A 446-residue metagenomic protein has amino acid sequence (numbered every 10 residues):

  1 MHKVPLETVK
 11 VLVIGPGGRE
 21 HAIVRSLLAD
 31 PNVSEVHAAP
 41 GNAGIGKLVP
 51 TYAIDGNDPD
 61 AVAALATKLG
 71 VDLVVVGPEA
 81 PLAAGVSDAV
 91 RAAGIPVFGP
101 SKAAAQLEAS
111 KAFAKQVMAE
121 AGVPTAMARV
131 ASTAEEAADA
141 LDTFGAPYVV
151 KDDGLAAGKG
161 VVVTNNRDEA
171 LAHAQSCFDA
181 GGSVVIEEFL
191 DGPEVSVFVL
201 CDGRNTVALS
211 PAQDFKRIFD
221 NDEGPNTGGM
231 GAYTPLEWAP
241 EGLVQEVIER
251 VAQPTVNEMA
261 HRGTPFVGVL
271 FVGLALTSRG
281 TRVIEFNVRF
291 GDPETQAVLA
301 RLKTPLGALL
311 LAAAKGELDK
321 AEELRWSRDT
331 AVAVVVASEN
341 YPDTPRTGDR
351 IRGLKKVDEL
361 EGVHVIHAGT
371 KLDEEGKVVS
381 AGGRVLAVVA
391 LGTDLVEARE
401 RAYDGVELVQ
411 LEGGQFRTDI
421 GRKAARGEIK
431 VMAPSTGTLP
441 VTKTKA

Functional and structural regions predicted by a protein language model:
M1-A103: ATP-binding N-terminal substructure of ATP-dependent carboxylate-amine bond-forming enzymes
T51-N57, R129-T133, V162-T164: Short acidic-hydrophobic, aromatic-tinged amphipathic segments that line or gate anion-handling sites
D58, T370-E375, V379-P440, K445-A446: Generic C-terminus detector
A61, A137, E169-A170, P342-P345 (+1 more regions): Short, conserved charged micro-motifs
P100-G160: A conserved helix-loop-beta module that forms one wall/lid of the active-site cleft in ATP-utilizing catalytic domains
V161-L299: Internal nucleotide-binding/catalytic subdomain
I248-L270, N287-L360, D373: Active-site "cap" helix and flanking loop/linker of ATP-utilizing ligase/carboxylase catalytic domains
